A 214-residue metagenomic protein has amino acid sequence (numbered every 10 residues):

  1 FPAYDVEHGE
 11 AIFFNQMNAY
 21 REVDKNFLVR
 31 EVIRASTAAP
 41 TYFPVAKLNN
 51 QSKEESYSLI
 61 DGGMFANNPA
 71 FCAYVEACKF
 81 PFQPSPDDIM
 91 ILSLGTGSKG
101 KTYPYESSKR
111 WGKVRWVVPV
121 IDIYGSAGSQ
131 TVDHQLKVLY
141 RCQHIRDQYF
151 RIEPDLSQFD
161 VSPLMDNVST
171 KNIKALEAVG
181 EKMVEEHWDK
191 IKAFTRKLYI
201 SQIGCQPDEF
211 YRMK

Functional and structural regions predicted by a protein language model:
F1-K214: Conserved catalytic cores and adjacent C-terminal regulatory segments of lipid-metabolizing esterases/lipases
